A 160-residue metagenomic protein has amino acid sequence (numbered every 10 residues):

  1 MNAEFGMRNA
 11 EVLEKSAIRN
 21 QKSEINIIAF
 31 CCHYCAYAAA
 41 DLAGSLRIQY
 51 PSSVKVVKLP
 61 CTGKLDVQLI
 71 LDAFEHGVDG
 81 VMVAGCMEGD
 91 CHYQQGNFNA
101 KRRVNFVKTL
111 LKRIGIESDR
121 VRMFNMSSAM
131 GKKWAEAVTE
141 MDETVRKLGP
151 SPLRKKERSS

Functional and structural regions predicted by a protein language model:
M1-S160: Iron-sulfur-associated redox domains of electron-transfer enzymes in respiratory and anaerobic energy metabolism
